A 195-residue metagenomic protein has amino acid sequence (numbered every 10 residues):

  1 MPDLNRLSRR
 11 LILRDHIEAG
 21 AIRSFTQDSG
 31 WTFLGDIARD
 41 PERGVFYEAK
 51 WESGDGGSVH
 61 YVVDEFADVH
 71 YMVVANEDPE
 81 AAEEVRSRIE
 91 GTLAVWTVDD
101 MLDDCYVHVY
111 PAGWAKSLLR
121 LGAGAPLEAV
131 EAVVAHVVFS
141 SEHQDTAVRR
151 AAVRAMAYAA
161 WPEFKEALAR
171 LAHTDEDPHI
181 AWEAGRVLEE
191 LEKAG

Functional and structural regions predicted by a protein language model:
M1-V59: Short Lys/Arg-enriched alpha/beta "domain-start" segment
E18, T97, D175-D177: Helix N-terminus capping/helix-initiation residues
S24, S87, G91, D103 (+7 more regions): Charged/polar, solvent-exposed surface patches and flexible loops
R43-D104, H108-P111: Surface-facing alpha-helical segments and adjacent helix-coil boundary elements at the starts of domains
V73-T92, W114-E128, R149-W161, A181-A194: Structural detector for internal amphipathic alpha-helices that build alpha-solenoid repeat scaffolds
V95-C105, L127-E142, P162-H173, G195: Amphipathic alpha-helical scaffolding segments comprising HEAT/armadillo-like alpha-solenoid repeats
V107-L118, E142: HEAT-repeat alpha-solenoid elements in large eukaryotic scaffold proteins
V109-Y110, Q144-D145, E176-A181: Short inter-helical turns and helix N-cap capping residues of alpha-solenoid HEAT/ARM repeat scaffolds
